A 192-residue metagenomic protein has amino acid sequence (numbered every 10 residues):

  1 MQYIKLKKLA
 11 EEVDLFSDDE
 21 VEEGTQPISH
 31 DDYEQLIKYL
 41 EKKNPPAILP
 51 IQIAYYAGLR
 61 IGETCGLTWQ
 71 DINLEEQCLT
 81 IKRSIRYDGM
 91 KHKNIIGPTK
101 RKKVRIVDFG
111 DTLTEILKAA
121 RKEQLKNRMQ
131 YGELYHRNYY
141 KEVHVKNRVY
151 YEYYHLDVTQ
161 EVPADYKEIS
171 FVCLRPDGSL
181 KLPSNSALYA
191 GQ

Functional and structural regions predicted by a protein language model:
Q2-I61, C65-L67, E75, K103-V104 (+1 more regions): Basic, Lys/Arg- and aromatic-enriched nucleic-acid-binding interface segment
K8-E12, L67-P163: Conserved tyrosine-mediated DNA breakage-rejoining catalytic core shared by Y-recombinases
E11-L15, K118, K181-S186: Short, solvent-exposed polar/charged micro-motifs at secondary-structure junctions
L15-E20, I96-P98, K167-D177: Short glycine/proline-rich turn/loop motifs
E34, K38-I48, A57, V107 (+2 more regions): Short, basic (Lys/Arg/His-rich) helix/loop patches that form interaction surfaces in the mid-to-C-terminal regions
Y55-A57, I85, L113, D177: Short, flexible loop/turn elements at secondary-structure junctions
R60, D88-G89, L180: Flexible loop/turn segments at secondary-structure boundaries
